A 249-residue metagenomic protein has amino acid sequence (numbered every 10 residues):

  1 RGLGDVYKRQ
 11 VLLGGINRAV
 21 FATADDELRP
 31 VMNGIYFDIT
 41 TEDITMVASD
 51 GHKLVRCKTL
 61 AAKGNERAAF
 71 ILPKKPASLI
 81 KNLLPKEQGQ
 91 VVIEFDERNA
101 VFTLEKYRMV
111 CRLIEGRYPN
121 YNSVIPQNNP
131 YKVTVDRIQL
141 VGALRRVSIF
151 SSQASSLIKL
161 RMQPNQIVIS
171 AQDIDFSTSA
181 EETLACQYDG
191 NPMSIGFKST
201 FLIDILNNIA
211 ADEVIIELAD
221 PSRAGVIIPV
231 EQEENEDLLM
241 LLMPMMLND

Functional and structural regions predicted by a protein language model:
R1-D249: Structural preference for solvent-exposed beta-strand-turn elements and adjacent flexible terminal/loop segments within
